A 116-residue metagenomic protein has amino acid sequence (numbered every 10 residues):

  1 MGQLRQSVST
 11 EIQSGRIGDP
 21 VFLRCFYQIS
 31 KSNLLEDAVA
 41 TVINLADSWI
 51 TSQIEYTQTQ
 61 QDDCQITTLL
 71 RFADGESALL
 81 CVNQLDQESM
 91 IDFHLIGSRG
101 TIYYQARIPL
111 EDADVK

Functional and structural regions predicted by a protein language model:
M1, P20-L23, T67, Q105 (+1 more regions): A structural signal for the main folded, soluble domain(s) of proteins
M1-S32: A contiguous active-site-proximal alpha/beta segment in oxidoreductase catalytic domains
E36-E111: Contiguous beta-strand/loop segments that form the cofactor/metal-binding neighborhood of enzyme cores
